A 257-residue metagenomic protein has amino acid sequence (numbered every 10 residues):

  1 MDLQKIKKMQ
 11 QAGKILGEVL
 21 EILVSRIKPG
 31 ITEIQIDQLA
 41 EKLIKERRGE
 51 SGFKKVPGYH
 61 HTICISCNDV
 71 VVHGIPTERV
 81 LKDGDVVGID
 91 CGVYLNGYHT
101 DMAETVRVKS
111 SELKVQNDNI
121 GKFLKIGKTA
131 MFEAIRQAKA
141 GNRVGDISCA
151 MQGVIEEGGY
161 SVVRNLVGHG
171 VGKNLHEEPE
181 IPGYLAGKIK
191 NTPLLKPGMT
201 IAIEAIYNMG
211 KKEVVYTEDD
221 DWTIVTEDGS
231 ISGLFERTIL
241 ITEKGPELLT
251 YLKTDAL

Functional and structural regions predicted by a protein language model:
M1-L257: Active-site neighborhoods and metal-handling regions in enzymes and metal-associated proteins
